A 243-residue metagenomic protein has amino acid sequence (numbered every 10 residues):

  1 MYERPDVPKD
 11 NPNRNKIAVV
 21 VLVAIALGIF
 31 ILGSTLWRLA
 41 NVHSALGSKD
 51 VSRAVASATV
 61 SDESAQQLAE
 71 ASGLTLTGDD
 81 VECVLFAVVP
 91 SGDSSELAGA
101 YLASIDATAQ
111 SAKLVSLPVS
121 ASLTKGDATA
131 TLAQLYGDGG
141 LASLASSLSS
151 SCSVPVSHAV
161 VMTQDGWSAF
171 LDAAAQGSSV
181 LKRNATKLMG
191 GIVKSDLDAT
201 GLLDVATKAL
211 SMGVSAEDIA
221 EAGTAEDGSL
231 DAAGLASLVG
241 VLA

Functional and structural regions predicted by a protein language model:
Y2-A243: Non-catalytic, solvent-exposed segments at the cell envelope interface
